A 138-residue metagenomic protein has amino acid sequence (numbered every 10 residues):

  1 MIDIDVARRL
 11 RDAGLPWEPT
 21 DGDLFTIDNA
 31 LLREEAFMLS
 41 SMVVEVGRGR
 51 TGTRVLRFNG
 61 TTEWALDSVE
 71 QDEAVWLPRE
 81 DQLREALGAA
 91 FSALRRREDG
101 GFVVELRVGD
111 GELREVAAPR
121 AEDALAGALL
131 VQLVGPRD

Functional and structural regions predicted by a protein language model:
M1-L56: Charge-rich, low-complexity N-terminal segments
R8, R84, E122-L125: Generic structural signal for individual residues within well-ordered alpha-helical segments across diverse proteins
P16, M38-E112: N-terminal segment of the canonical double-stranded RNA-binding domain
D110-A121: A short, exposed loop/beta-hairpin motif centered on an aromatic-Gly-Thr core
R120-Q132: A short, charged, amphipathic alpha-helix used as a generic interaction element across diverse proteins
